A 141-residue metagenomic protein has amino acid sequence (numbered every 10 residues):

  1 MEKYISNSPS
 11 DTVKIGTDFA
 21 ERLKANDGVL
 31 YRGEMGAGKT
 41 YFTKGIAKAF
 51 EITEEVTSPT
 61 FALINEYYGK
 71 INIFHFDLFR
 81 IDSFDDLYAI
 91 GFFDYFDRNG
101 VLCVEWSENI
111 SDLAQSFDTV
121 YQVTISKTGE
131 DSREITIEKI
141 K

Functional and structural regions predicted by a protein language model:
M1-D18: N-terminal pre-Walker A segment at the start of P-loop NTPase domains
E2, K48, D85, F93-K141: Short phosphate-coordinating micro-motif centered on Lys-Gly-acidic
A20-N26: Phosphate-binding P-loop
G28-L30: Short hydrophobic/aromatic beta-strand immediately N-terminal to the Walker A/P-loop
R32-E34: P-loop (Walker A) phosphate-binding loop of NTP-binding proteins
K39: Conserved lysine of the Walker
I52-Y67: Short beta-strand-centered segment that lines the nucleotide-binding/catalytic pocket of NTP-utilizing
